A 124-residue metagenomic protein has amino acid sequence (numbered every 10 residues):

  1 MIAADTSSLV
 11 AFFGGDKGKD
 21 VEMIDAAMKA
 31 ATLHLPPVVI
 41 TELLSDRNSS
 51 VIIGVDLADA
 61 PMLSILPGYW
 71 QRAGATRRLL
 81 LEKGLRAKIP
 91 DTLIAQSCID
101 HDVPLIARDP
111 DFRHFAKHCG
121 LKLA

Functional and structural regions predicted by a protein language model:
M1, A95, I99-A124: Acidic, PIN/NYN-like endoribonuclease modules and their adjacent C-terminal/linker elements
M1-L35, L44-V55: Short, well-structured N-terminal submotif of metal-dependent ribonuclease cores
A4-S7, L35-P36, R86-K88, D109 (+1 more regions): Histidine- and aromatic-rich ligand-binding microenvironments
S8-L9, V39, Y69, L93-I94 (+1 more regions): Alpha-helix capping/helix-boundary segments
I24-D25, G54, M62, A95 (+1 more regions): Short secondary-structure boundary/capping segments
P36, L43, P104-A107: Short, hydrophobic beta-strand segments that form beta-sheet elements in well-ordered domains
S50-G54, L80-L81, K122-A124: Short, hinge-like loop/turn segments at secondary-structure boundaries
M62-R108: Active-site neighborhoods of divalent-metal-dependent phosphate/nucleic-acid chemistry enzymes
